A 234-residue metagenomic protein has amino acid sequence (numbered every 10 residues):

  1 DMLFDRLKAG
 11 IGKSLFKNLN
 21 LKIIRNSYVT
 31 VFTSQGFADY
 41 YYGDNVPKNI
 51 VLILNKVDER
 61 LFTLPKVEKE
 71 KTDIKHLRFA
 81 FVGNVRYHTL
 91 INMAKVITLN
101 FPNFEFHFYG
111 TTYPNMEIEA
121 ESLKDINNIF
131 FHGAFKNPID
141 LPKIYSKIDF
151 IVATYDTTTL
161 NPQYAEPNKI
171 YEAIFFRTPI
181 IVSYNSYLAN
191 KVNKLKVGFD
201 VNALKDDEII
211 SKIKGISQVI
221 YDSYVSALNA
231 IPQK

Functional and structural regions predicted by a protein language model:
G10-T30: Membrane-proximal helix-turn-helix segments that form the acceptor-binding/catalytic region of lipid-linked
G36, K56: Carbohydrate-associated surface elements
K71-T89, M93-T98, F106-Y109, V225: Conserved donor-binding/catalytic core segment of Leloir-type glycosyltransferases
H88-T89, N137-K143, V152-Y171, V182-N190: Nucleotide-sugar-dependent
H107-G110, E117-F150: Nucleotide-activated donor-binding/catalytic signature segment of Leloir-type glycosyltransferases, i.e., the conserved
D149, R177-P179: A short alpha->beta transition loop at the rim of the catalytic pocket in nucleotide-sugar-dependent
A189-K212: Change "using UDP/GDP/dTDP sugars" to "using nucleotide sugars
Y221-Q233: A short, well-ordered alpha-helix in the C-terminal region of glycosyltransferases
